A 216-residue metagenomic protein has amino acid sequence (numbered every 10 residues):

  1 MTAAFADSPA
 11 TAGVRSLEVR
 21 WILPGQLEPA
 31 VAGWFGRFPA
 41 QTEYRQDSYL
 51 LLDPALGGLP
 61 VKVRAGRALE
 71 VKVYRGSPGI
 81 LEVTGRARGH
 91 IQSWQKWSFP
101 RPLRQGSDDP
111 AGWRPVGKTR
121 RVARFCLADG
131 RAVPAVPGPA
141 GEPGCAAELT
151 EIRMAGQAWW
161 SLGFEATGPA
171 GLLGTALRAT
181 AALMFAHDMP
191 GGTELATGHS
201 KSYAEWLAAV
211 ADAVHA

Functional and structural regions predicted by a protein language model:
M1-E18, A211-A216: Hydrophobic, proline/glycine-rich low-complexity stretches
D7-V14, I22-G144: Charged surface patches that recognize polyanionic ligands
V19, G141-A170: Acidic, contiguous internal or C-terminal segments within carbohydrate-active enzymes that form a structured patch used
P137-G138, T150-E151, A208: Gly/Pro-rich, tryptophan- and cysteine-flecked surface segments typical of secreted/extracellular proteins
G156-A209, A213: Mixed-charge, glycine-accented linear interaction segment located at domain edges/termini
